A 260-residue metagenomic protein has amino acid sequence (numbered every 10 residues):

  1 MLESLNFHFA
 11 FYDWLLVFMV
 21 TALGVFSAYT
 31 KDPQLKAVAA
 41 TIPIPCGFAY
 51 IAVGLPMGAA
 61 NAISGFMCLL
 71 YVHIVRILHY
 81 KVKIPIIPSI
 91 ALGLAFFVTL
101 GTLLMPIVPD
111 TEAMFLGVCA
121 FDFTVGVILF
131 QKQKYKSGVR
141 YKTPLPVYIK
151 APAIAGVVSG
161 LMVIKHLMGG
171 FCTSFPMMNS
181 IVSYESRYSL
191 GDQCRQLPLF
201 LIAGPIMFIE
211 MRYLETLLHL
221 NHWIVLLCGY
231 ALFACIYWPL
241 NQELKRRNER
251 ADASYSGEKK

Functional and structural regions predicted by a protein language model:
M1-P33, A37: N-terminal signal-anchor module of multipass membrane proteins
L5-V17, I51-L70, E112-D122, K165-P176: Structural signature of hydrophobic alpha-helical transmembrane segments
T21-K31, L70-I84, V127-S137, I181-G191 (+1 more regions): C-terminal ends of transmembrane helices
G24-I42, A52-G54, V157-M177, E185-R187: A structural feature that tracks compact, well-ordered secondary-structure segments with a strong bias toward
K36-I42, K83-A95, M114-V118, V139-I149 (+1 more regions): Cytoplasmic-side transmembrane-helix entry/capping segments in multi-pass membrane proteins
L55-L116: Membrane-interface helix-loop-helix junctions at boundaries between adjacent transmembrane segments
G101-P109, I154-L167, I206-W223: Hydrophobic alpha-helical transmembrane segments in multi-pass integral membrane proteins
K132-M168: Selected transmembrane alpha-helices and immediately adjacent juxtamembrane segments of polytopic inner-membrane
